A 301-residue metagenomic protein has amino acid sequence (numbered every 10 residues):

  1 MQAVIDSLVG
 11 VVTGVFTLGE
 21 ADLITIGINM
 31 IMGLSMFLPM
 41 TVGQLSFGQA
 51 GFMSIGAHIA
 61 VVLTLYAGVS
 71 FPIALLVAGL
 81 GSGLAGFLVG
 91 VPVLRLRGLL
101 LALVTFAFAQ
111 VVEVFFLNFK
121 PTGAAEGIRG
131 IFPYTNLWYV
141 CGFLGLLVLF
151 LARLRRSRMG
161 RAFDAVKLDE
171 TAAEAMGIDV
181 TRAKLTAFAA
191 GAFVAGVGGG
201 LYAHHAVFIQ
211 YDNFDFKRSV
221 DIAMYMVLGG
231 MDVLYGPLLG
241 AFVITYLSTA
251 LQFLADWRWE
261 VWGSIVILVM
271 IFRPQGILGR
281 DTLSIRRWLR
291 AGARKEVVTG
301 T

Functional and structural regions predicted by a protein language model:
M1-T301: Transmembrane alpha-helices and adjacent helix-loop boundaries
